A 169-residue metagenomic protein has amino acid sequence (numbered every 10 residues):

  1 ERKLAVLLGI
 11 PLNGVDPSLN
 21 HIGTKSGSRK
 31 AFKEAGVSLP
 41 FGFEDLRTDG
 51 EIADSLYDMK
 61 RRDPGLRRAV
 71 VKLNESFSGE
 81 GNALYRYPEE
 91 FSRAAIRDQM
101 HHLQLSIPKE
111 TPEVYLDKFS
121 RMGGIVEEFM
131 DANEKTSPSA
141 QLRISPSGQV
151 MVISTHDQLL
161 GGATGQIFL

Functional and structural regions predicted by a protein language model:
E1, G124-F129: Catalytic micro-motifs at enzyme active sites that drive phosphoryl/nucleotidyl and oxygen chemistry
E1-G23, K30: ATP-binding N-terminal substructure of ATP-dependent carboxylate-amine bond-forming enzymes
E1-R2, I52, K135-S137: Short, well-ordered alpha-helical microsegments
L4-L7, E80-R86, P138, T164-F168: Short acidic, glycine/serine/threonine-rich loops at helix termini
I10-V15, L39-G42, G123-G124, T164-L169: Glycine- and acidic
P11, R67-V70, G81-N82, G123-G124 (+2 more regions): Beta-sheet entry/capping signal
L19-G123: Active-site nucleotide/adenylate-binding loops and adjacent lid/helix of ATP-dependent enzymes
F91-E110, E128, N133, L142-L169: ATP-dependent carboxylate/phosphate-activation module, predominantly the ATP-grasp catalytic core and closely related
